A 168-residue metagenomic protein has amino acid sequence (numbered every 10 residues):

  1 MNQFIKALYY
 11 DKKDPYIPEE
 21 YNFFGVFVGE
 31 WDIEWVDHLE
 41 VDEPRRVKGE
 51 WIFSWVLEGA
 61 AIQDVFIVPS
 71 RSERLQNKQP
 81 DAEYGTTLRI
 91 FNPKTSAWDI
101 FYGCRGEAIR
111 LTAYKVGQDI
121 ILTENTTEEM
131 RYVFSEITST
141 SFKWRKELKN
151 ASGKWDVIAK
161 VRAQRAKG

Functional and structural regions predicted by a protein language model:
M1-G168: Hydrophobic small-molecule pocket/channel-lining residues, especially in calycin-type beta-barrels
